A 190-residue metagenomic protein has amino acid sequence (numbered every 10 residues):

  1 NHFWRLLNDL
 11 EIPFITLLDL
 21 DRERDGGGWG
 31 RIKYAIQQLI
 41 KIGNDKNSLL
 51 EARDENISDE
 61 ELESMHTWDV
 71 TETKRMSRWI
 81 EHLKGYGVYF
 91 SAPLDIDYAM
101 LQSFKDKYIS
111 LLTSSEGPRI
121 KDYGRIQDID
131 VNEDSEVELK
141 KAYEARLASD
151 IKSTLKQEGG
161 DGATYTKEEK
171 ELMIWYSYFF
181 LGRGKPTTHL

Functional and structural regions predicted by a protein language model:
N1-L190: Acidic, divalent-metal-binding catalytic cores of TOPRIM and closely related two-metal-ion phosphodiester/pyrophosphate
